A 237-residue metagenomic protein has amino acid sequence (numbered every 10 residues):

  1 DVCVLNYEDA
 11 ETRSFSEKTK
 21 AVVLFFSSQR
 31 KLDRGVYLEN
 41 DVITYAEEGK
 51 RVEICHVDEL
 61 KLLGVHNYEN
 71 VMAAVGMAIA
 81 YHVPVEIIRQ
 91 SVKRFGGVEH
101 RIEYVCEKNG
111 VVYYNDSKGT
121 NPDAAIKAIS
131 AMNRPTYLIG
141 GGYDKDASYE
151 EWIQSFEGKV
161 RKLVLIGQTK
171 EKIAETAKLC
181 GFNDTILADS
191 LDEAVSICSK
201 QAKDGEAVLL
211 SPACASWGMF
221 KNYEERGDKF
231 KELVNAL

Functional and structural regions predicted by a protein language model:
D1-V112, A174: Acidic, Mg2+-coordinating active-site environments of NTP-dependent enzymes
K20, G76-P84, Q90-H100, Y104-L237: ATP-dependent carboxylate-amine ligase
